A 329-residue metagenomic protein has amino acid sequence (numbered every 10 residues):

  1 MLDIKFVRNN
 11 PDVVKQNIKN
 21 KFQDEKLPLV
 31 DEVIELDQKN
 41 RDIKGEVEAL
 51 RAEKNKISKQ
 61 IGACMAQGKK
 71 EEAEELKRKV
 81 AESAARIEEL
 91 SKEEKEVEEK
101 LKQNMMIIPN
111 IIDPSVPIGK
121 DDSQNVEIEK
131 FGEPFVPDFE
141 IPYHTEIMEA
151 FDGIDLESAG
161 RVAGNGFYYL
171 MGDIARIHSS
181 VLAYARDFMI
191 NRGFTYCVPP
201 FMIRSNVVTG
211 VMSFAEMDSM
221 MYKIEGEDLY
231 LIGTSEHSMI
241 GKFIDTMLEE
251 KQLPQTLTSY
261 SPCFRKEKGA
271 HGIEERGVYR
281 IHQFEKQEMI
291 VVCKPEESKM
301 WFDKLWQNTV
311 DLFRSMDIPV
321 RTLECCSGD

Functional and structural regions predicted by a protein language model:
M1-P134, E149, G153: N-terminal alpha-helical targeting/anchoring segments
L27, K130-G328: TRNA-recognition modules of translation machinery and tRNA-sensing kinases, especially anticodon-binding
